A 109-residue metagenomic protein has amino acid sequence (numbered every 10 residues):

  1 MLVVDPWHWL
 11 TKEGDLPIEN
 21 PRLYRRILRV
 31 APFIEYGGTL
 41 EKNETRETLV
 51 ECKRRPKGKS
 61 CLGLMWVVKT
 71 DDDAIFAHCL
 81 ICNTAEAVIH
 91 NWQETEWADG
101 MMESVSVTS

Functional and structural regions predicted by a protein language model:
M1-T48, W92-S109: Short, intrinsically disordered terminal segments enriched in charged and Pro/Gly residues
G37-T39, C52, L64: Intrinsically disordered, low-complexity segments enriched in polar/charged residues with Gly/Pro, especially when
E44-K53, D73-A74: Flanking scaffold residues of small Cys/His-coordinated metal-binding clusters
L49-G58, C79-C82: Short cysteine-rich clusters marking metal-coordination/redox-active sites
L62-S109: Short, compact, well-ordered microdomains
